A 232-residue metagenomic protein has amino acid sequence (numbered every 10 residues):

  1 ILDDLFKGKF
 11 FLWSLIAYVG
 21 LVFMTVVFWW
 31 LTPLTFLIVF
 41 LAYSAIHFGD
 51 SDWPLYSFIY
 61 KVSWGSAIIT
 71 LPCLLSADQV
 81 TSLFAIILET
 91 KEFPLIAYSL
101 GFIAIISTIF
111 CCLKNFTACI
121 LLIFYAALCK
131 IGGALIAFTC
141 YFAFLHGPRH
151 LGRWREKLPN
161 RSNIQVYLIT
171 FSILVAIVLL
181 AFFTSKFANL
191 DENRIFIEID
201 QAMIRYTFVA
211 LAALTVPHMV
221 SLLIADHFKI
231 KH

Functional and structural regions predicted by a protein language model:
I1-F6, A42-S57, I106-K114, R149-K157 (+1 more regions): C-terminal ends of transmembrane helices
L5-L74, T81-K91: Membrane-interface helix-loop-helix junctions at boundaries between adjacent transmembrane segments
M24-T32, L128, P148, L180-A188 (+1 more regions): Alpha-helical membrane-inserting segments
L37-I46, I59-V80, F93-K114, I120-A137 (+2 more regions): Alpha-helical transmembrane segments of multi-pass integral membrane proteins
Q79-K91, F187-I199: Membrane-interface helix termini and inter-helical loops of multi-pass transporters
T117-I123, R155-F171: Membrane-helix boundary/juxtamembrane motif in polytopic membrane proteins
G132, C140-L158: Predominantly late transmembrane helices and immediately cytosolic-facing juxtamembrane segments
R161-A181, D191-H227: C-terminal transmembrane helix-loop-helix hairpin of multi-pass membrane proteins
